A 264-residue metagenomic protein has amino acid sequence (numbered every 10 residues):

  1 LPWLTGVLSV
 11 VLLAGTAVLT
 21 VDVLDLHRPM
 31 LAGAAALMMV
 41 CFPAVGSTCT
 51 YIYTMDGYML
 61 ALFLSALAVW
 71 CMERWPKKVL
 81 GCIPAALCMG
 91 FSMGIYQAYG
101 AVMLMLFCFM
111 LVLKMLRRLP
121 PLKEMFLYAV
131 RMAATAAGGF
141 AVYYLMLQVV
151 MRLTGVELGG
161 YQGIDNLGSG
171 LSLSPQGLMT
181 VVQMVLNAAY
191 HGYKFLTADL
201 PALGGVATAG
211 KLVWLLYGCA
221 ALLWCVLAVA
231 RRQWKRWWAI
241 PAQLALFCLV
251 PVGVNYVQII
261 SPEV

Functional and structural regions predicted by a protein language model:
L1, A129, A133-L227: Membrane-lumen/periplasm interface segments of multi-pass, membrane-embedded glycan/lipid transferases
L4-L19, G57, A61-L64, Y217-A220: Transmembrane alpha-helices of multi-pass, membrane-embedded glycan-processing enzymes that use lipid-linked
L12, H27-E73, G94-M103, V213 (+1 more regions): Membrane-interface micro-motifs in multi-pass membrane enzymes
S65-G81, L116-P120: Membrane-interface transmembrane helices that cradle and orient dolichyl/undecaprenyl
K78-L80, L119-A137, T208-L212, R236-I240: Membrane-interfacial entry segments at the cytosolic side of transmembrane helices
G81-Q97, V102, C108: Membrane-interface alpha helices of multi-pass inner-membrane proteins
V102-A141, L145: Perimembrane helix-loop-helix junctions
Q233-I260: Transmembrane alpha-helix segments characteristic of polytopic inner-membrane glycan-assembly/cell-envelope
